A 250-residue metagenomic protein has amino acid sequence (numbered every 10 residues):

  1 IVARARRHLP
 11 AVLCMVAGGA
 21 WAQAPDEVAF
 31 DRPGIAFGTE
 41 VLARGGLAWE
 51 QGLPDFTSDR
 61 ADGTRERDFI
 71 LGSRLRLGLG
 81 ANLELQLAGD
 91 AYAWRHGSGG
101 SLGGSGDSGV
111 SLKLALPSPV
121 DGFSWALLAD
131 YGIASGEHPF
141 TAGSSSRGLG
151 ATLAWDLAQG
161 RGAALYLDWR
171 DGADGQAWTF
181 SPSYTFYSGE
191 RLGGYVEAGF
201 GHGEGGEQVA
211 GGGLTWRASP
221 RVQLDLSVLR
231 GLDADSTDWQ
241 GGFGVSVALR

Functional and structural regions predicted by a protein language model:
I1-V2, E27: Coiled-coil-like amphipathic alpha-helices with heptad-repeat character
V2-P10: Bacterial N-terminal signal peptides that target proteins for export
A17-A22: N-terminal signal peptide c-region/cleavage motif recognized by signal peptidases
Q23-R250: Transmembrane beta-barrel domains of Gram-negative outer membranes and organellar outer membranes
